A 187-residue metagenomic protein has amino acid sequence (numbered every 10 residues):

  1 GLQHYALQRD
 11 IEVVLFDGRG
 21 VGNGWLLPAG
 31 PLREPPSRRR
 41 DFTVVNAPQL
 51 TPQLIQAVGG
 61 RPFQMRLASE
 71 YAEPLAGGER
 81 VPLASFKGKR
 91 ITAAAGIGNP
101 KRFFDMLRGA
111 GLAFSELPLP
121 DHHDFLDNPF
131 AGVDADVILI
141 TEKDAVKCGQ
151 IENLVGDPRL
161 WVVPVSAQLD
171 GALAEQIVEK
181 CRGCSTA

Functional and structural regions predicted by a protein language model:
G1-V58: Phosphate/Mg2+-binding loops and adjacent switch elements in nucleotide/diphosphate-handling enzyme cores
L7-Q8, R33-R39, Q56-V58, S85-K87 (+2 more regions): Short, conserved loop/helix-junction motifs that constitute active-site signature segments in enzyme catalytic cores
E12-L15, S37-A47, G59-S69, K87-G88 (+2 more regions): Conserved beta-strand/loop subsegment of P-loop NTPase cores
L15, A93-A94, L139: Short hydrophobic segments within beta-strands
G22, Q49-I55, K101-R102, F125-L126 (+2 more regions): Short, charged/polar "capping" segments at the starts of alpha-helices and the immediately preceding loops
R40, G96, I138: Residue-level signal for inorganic ion chemistry
E70-H122, L126-D127, D144, D170 (+3 more regions): Redox- and metal-dependent alpha/beta enzyme cores, enriched for Fe-S-associated oxidoreductases and cofactor-handling
F130-V137, K143-A187: Generic C-terminus detector
